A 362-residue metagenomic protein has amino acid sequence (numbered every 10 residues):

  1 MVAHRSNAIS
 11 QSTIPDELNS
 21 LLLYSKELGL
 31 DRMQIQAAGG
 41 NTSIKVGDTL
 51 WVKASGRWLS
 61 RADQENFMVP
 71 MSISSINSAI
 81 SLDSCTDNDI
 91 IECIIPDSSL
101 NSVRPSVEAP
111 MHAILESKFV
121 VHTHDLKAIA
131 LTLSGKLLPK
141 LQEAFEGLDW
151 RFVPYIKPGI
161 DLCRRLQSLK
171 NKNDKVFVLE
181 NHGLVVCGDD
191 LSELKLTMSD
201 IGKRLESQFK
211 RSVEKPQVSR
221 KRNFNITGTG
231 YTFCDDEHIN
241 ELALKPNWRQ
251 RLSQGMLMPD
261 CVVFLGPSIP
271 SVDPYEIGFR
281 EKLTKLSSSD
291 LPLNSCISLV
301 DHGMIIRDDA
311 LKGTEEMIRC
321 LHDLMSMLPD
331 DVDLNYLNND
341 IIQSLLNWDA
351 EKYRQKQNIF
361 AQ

Functional and structural regions predicted by a protein language model:
M1-Q362: Glycine-rich flexible loops
